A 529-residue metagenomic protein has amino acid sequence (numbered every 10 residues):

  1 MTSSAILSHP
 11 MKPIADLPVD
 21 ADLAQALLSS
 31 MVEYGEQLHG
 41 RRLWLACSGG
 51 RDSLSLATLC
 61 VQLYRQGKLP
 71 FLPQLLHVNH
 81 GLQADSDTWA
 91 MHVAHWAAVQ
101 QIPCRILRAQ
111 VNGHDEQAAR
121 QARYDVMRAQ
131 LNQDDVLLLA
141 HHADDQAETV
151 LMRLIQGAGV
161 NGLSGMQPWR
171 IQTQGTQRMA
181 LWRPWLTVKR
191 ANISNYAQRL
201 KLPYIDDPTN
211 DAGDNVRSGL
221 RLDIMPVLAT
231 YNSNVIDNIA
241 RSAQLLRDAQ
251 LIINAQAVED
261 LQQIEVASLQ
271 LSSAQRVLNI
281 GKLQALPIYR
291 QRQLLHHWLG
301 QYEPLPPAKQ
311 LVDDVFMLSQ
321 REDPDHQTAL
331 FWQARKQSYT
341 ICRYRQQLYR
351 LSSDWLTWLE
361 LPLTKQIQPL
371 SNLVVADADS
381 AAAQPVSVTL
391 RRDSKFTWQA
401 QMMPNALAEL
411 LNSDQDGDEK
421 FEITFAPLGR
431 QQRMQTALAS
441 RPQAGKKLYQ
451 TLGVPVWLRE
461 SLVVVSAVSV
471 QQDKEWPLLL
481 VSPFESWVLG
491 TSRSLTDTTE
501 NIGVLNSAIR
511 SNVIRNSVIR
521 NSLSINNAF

Functional and structural regions predicted by a protein language model:
T2-M11, D22-L28, V32-W44, S48-G49 (+4 more regions): AMP-forming adenylation/ATP pyrophosphatase catalytic core
T2-P226: Core alpha/beta nucleotide-donor-binding catalytic domains of modification enzymes
V150-L151, I239-L246: Short alpha-helical scaffolding segments that buttress acidic/His motifs in well-ordered protein cores
Q156, V160, A229, S233 (+3 more regions): Alpha-helix boundary/capping and short turn/kink residues
Y196, L220-L228, Q291-Y302: PAPS/PAP-binding and catalytic site of the sulfotransferase fold
P203-I205, N234-I239, I253: Short, structured loop/turn "capping" segments at alpha-beta junctions
D223, V227-I239: Conserved anion/nucleotide-ligand pocket segment
